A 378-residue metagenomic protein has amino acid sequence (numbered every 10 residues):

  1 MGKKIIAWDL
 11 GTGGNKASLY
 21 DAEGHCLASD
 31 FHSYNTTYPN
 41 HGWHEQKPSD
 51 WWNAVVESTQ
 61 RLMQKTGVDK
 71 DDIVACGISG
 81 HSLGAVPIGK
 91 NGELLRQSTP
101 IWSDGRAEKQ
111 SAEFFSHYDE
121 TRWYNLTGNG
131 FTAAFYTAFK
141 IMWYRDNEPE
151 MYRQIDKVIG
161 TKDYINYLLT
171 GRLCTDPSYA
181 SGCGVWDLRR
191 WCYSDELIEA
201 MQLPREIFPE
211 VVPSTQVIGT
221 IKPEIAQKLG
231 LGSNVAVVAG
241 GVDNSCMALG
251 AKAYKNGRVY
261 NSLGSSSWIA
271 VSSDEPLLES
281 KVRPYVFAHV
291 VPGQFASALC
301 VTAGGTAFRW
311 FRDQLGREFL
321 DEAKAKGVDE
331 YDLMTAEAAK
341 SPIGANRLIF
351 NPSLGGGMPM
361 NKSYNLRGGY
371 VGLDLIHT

Functional and structural regions predicted by a protein language model:
M1-Q97, Q154, A226-Q227, L231-A239 (+2 more regions): N-terminal glycine/serine-rich phosphate-binding loop of ATP-dependent small-molecule kinases, especially carbohydrate
I6-A7, E108, F115-F131, F139-L173 (+3 more regions): Active-site core segments that coordinate phosphate-bearing ligands/cofactors across diverse enzyme families
G14, P213-I221, G241, S266-S267: Glycine-rich phosphate-binding loops at beta-strand->alpha-helix junctions
G24, K47, C76, D104 (+3 more regions): Residue-level signal for inorganic ion chemistry
S33, I101-W102, T302: A generic structural motif
W43, W51-W52, W102, W143 (+2 more regions): Signature tryptophan residues that serve as conserved aromatic anchors
Q64-W102, T127-Y136, N166-D187, E210-P213 (+1 more regions): Short beta-strand-loop/turn "lid" adjacent to the catalytic site in phosphate-handling enzymes
P209-V217, K324-Y331: Short linear loop/turn motifs
